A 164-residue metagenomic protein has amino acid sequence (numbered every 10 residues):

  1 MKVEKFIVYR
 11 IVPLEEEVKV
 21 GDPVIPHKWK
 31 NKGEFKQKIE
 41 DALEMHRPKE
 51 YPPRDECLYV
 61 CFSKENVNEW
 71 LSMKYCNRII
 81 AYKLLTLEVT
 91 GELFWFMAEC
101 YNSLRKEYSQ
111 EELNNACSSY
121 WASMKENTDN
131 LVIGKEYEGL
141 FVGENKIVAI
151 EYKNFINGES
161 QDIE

Functional and structural regions predicted by a protein language model:
K2-V3, E15-W29, G33, R54-E56 (+2 more regions): Conserved NAD+-utilizing ADP-ribose enzyme module
Y9-R10, K38, E136: Polar/charged side chains located within well-ordered beta-strands of beta-rich proteins
Y9-V12, V60-F62, L87: Short His-Asn-centered micro-motif
K30-H46: Flexible internal linker/loop segments at domain or repeat junctions
D41-E65, L71: Short, intrinsically disordered low-complexity segments
A81: Catalytic core and acceptor-binding pocket of nucleotide-sugar-dependent glycosyltransferases
